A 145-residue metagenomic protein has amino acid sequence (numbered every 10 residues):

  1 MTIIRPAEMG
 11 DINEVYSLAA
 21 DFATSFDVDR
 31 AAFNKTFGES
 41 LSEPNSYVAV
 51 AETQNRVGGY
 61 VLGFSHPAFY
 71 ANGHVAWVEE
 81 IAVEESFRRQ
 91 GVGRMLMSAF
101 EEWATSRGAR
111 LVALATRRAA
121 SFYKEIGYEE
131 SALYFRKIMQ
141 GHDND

Functional and structural regions predicted by a protein language model:
T2-I3: Extreme N-terminal starter segment of soluble prokaryotic enzymes
P6-G10, S17, D21-G73, E79 (+1 more regions): Acetyl-CoA-dependent GNAT
D11-E14, M95: Charged catalytic carboxylate motif
V83, R89-E102: Conserved acetyl-CoA-binding loop-helix of GNAT-fold acetyltransferases
R94, S106, R110-V112, T116-K137: Conserved active-site alpha-helix within GNAT-family acetyltransferase domains
